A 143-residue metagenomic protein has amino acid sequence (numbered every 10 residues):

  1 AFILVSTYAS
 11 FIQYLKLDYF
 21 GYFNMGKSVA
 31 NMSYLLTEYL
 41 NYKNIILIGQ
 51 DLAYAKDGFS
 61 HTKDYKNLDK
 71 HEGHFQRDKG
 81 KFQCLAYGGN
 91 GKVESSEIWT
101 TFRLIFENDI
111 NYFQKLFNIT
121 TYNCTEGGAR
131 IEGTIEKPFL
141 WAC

Functional and structural regions predicted by a protein language model:
A1-C143: Metal-ion/cofactor- or nucleotide/acyl-coenzyme-handling active-site neighborhoods
